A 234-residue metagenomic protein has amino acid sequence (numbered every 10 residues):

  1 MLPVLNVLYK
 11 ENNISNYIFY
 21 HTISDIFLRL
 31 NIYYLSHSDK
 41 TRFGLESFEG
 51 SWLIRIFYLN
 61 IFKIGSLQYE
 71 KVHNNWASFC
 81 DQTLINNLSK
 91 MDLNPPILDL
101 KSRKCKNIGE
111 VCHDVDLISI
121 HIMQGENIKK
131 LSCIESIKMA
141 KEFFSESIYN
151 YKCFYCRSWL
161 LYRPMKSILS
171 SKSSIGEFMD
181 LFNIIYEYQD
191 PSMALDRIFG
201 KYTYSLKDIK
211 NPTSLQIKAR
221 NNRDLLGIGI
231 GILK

Functional and structural regions predicted by a protein language model:
M1-I128, E146-C153, P164-K234: Non-catalytic substrate-recognition and accessory regions of acyl/acetyltransferase enzymes
N127-F144, F154: Conserved acetyl-CoA-binding loop-helix of GNAT-fold acetyltransferases
C156-L161: An acidic- and aromatic-residue-enriched active-site/binding cleft used to recognize and process polar
